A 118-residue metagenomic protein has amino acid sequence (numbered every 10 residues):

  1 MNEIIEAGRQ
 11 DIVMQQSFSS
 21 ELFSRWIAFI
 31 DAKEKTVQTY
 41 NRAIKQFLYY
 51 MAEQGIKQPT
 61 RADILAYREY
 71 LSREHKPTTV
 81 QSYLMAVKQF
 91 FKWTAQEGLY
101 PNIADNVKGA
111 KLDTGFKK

Functional and structural regions predicted by a protein language model:
M1-Q10: N-terminal helical hairpins
G8, E21-Q38, R42-K117: N-terminal core-binding DNA-recognition domain of tyrosine recombinases/integrases
Q10-F18: A detector for short, charged/polar N-terminal pre-domain segments
